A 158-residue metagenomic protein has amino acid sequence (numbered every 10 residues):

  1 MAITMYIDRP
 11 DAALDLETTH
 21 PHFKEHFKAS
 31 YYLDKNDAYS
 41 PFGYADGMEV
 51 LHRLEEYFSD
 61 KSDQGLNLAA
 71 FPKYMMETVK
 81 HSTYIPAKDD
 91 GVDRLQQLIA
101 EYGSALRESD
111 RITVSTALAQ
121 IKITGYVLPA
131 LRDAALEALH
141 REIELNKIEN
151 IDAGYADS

Functional and structural regions predicted by a protein language model:
A2-E55: N-terminal leader/targeting peptides and immediately adjacent processing regions
H26, G43, S104-I112: Helix-start/N-cap signature of alpha-helical segments
K35, E108-G125: Amphipathic alpha-helical elements of HEAT/ARM-like alpha-solenoid repeat scaffolds that form extended
E55-Y84: Amphipathic, membrane-active segments
S62-L66, I123-A130: Charged, low-complexity interaction regions
Y74-A105: Acidic, Ser/Thr- and Gly/Pro-rich intrinsically disordered linkers and low-complexity segments that flank or connect
A135-S158: Eukaryote-biased recognition of C-terminal alpha-helical segments
